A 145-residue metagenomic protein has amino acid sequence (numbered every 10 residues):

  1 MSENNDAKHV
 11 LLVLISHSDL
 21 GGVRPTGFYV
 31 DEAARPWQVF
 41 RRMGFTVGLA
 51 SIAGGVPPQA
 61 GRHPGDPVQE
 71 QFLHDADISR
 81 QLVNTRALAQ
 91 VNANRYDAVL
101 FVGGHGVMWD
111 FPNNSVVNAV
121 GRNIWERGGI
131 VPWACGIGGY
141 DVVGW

Functional and structural regions predicted by a protein language model:
M1-R127, Y140-W145: Extended, subdomain-level signal for the structured scaffold at the beginning of enzyme domains
W133-G136: Extended, low-complexity intrinsically disordered regulatory tails enriched in acidic residues
